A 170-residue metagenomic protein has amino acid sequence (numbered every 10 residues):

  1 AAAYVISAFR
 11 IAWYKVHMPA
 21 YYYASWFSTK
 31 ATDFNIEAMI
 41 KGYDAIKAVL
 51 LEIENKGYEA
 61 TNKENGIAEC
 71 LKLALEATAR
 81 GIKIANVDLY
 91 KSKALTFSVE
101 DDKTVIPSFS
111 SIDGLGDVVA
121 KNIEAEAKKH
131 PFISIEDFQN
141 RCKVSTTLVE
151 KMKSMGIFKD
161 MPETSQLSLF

Functional and structural regions predicted by a protein language model:
A1-F170: Noncatalytic, beta-rich nucleic-acid-contacting surfaces in large DNA/RNA-processing enzymes
